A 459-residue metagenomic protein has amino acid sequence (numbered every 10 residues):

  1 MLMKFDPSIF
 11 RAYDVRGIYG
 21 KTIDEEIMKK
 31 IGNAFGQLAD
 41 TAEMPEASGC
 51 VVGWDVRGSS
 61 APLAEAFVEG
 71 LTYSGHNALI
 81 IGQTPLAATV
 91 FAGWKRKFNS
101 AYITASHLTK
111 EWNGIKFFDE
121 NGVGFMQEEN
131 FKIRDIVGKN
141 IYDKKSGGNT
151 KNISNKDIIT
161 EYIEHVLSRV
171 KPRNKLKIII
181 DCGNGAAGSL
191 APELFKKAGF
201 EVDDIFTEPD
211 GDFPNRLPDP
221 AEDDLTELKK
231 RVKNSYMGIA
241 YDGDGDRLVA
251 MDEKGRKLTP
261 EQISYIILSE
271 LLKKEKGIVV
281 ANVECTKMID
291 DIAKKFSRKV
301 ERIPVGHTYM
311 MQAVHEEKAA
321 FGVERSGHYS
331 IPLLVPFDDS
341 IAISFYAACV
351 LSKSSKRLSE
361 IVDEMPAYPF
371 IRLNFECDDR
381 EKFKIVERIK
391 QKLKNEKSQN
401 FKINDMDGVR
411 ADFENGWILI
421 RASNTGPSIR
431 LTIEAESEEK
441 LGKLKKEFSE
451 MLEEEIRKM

Functional and structural regions predicted by a protein language model:
M1-E69, Y73-S74, N152-I178: An N-terminal, well-structured beta->alpha segment
Q37, G49-W112, E193-M251: N-terminal small/polar loop signature for handling phosphorylated ligands or for N-terminal nucleophile
S100-W112, V232-D252, R256-K257, V300-R302 (+1 more regions): Glycine-rich phosphate-binding loop
N113-K233: Gly/Ser/Thr-enriched, mixed-charge loops and adjacent short helices that form phosphate/oxyanion-binding elements
M126, D204-F206, R256-E275, S340-C349: Gly/Ser/Thr-rich active-site loops/lids in small-molecule metabolic enzymes that frequently grip phosphoryl groups
K132-I163, S168, E253-V323, Y329-I331: Proline/glycine-rich low-complexity loops and linkers
E275-M459: Phosphate-binding and adjacent anionic-ligand microenvironments
